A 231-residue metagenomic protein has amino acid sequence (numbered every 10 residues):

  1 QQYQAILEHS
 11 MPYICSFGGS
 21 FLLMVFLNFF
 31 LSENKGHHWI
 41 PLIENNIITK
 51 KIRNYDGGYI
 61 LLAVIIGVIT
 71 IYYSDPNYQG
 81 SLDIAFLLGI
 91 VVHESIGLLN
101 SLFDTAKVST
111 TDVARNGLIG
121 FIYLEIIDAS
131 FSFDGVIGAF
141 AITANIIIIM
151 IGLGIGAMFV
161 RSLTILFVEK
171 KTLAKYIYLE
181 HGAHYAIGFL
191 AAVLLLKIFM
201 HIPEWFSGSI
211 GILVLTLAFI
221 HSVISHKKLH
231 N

Functional and structural regions predicted by a protein language model:
Q1-N231: Multi-pass alpha-helical transmembrane bundle typical of ion/small-solute transporters and intramembrane aspartyl
